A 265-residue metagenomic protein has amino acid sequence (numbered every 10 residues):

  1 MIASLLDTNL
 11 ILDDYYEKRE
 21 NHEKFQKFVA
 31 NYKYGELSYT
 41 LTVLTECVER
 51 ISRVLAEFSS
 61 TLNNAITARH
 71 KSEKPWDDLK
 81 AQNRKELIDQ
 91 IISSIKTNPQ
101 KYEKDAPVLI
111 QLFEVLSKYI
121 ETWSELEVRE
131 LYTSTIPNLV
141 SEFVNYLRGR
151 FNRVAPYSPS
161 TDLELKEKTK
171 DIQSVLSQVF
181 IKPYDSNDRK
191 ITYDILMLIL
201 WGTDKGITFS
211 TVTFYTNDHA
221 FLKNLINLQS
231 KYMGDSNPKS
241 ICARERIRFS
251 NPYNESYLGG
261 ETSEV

Functional and structural regions predicted by a protein language model:
I2-S210, A220-V265: Active-site-proximal, substrate-binding regions of enzyme catalytic domains and RNA-binding/basic surfaces
Y215-D218: Short beta-strand/turn micro-motifs composed of small residues that flank or help shape donor/cofactor-binding pockets
